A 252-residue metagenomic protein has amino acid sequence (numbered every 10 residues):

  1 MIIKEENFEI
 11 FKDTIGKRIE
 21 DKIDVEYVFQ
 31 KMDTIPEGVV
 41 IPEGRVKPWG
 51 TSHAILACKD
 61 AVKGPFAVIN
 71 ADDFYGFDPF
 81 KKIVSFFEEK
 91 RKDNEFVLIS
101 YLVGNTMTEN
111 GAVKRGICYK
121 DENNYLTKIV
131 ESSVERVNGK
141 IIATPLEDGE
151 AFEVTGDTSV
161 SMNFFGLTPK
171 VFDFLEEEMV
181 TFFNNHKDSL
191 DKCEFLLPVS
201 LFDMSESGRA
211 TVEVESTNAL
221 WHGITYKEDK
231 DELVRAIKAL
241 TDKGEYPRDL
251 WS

Functional and structural regions predicted by a protein language model:
M1-V68, Y75, F80, E88-E89: Conserved N-terminal catalytic core of the sugar/cofactor nucleotidyltransferase
I10-F11, D78, F174, S200 (+1 more regions): Phosphate- and divalent-cation-binding pockets in alpha/beta enzyme and binding domains that engage nucleotide-derived
F77-F165: Conserved core of the sugar-phosphate nucleotidyltransferase
S159, E213-A219: Catalytic beta-strand/loop signature of glycosyltransferases that borders the donor
N163-E176: Conserved nucleotide-sugar donor-binding and metal-coordinating catalytic region shared by glycosyltransferases
L175-A210: A C-terminal functional module that forms or caps the active site or interfaces directly with catalytic machinery
K230-S252: Long, low-complexity C-terminal extensions of enzymes
